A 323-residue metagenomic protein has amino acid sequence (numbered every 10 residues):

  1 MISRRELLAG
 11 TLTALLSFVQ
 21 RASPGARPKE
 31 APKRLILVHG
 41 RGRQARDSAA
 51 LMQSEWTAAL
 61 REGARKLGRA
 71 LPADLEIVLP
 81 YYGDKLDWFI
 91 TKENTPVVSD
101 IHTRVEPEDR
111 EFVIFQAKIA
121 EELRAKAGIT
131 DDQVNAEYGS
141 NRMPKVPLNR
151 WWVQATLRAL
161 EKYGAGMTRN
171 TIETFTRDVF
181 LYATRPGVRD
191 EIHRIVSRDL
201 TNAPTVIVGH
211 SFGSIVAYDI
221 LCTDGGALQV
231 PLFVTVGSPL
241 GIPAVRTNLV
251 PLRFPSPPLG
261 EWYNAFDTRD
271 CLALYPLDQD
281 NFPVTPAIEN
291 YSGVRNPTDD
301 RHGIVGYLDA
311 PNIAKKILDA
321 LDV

Functional and structural regions predicted by a protein language model:
M1-I2: Secretory targeting signals
E6-A26: N-terminal export signals
A26-P32: Cleaved targeting-peptide boundary
R27, G68-P72, R253-P257: A general structural signal for short secondary-structure junctions and capping/turn motifs
K33-A58, M167-L272: Serine-dependent carboxylesterase/thioesterase catalytic core of lipase-like alpha/beta-hydrolase/SGNH enzymes
G40-R43, D47, Y82-L86, N94 (+3 more regions): Lipolytic serine-hydrolase domain surface
R41-R46, E55, P72-N202: Active-site catalytic motif of lipid deacylating hydrolases and related acyltransferases
L51-A73: A short, Lys/Arg-enriched amphipathic alpha-helix followed by its capping loop at the start of a domain
